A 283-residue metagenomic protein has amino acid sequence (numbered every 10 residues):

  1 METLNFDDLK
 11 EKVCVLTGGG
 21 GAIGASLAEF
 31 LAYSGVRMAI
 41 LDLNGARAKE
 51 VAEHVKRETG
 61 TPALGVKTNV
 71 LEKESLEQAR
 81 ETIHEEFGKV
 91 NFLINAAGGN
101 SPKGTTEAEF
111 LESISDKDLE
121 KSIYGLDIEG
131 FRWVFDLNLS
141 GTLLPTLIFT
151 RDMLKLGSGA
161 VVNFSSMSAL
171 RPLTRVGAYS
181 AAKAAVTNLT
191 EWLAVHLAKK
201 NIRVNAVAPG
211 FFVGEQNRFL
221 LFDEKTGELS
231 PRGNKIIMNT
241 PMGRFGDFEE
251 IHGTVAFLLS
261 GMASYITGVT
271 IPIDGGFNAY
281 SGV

Functional and structural regions predicted by a protein language model:
E2-A39: Canonical Rossmann dinucleotide-binding motif of NAD(H)/NADP(H)-dependent dehydrogenases/reductases, specifically
E2-D8, R171, A256, T267-V283: Short C-terminal tail/terminal secondary-structure segment of NAD(P)H-dependent dehydrogenase/reductase domains
E77, N100-R132, K155, R175-A178: Conserved mid-core segment of classical short-chain dehydrogenase/reductases
E112-L143, S158, V162, V186 (+1 more regions): Catalytic Tyr-X3-Lys loop
T146, A182: Active-site helix of classical SDR
R151, V195-H196, S264: Alpha-helical segment proximal to the catalytic Tyr-Lys
S166: Residue(s) in the substrate-gating loop at a strand-loop-helix junction that position the organic substrate next
A198, R203, I266-G268: Short, small/polar-rich loop/turn modules that mediate ligand/substrate recognition or access, typified
